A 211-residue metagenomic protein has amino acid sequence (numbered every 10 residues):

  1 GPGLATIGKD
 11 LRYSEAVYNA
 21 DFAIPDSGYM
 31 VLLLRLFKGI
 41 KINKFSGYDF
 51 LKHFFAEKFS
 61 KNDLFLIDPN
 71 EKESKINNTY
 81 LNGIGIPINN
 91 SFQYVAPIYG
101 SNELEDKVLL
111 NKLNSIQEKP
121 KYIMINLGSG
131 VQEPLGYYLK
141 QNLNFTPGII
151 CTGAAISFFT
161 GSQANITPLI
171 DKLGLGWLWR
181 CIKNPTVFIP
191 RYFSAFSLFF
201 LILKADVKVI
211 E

Functional and structural regions predicted by a protein language model:
G1-L4, L127-Q132, A155: Short glycine-rich anion-binding loops that position phosphate/pyrophosphate groups of nucleotides and phosphorylated
G1-N43, Y48-D49: N-terminal nucleotide/polyanion-binding subdomain common to many enzyme families
I24, F65, Y122-N126, I150: Structural motif
Y29-L33, N165-E211: A transmembrane-helix-recognition feature enriched in membrane-embedded lipid enzymes and envelope glyco-/phospholipid
M30-L32, V131, A155-T160: Short gly/pro/ser/thr-enriched loop/turn and capping motifs at secondary-structure boundaries
V31, R35-K112: Conserved beta-alpha
V95-S101, F145-K183: Short, flexible loop segments at boundaries between secondary-structure elements
E105-T146: A contiguous pocket-lining binding segment that forms or flanks enzyme active sites
